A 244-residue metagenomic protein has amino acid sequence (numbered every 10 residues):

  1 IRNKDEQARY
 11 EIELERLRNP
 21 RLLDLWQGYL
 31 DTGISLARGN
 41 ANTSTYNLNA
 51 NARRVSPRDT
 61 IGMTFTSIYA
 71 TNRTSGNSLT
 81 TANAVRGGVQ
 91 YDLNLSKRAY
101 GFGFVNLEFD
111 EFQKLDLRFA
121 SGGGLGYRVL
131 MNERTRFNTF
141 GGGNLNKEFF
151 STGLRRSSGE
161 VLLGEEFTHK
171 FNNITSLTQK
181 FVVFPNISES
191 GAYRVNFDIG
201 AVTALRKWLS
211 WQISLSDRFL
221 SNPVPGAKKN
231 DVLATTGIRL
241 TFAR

Functional and structural regions predicted by a protein language model:
P20-R38, R58-T64: Transmembrane beta-strand segments of Gram-negative outer membrane beta-barrel proteins
W26, P57-M63, K97-G101, N132-F137 (+3 more regions): Repeated loop/turn-to-beta-strand initiation elements of outer-membrane beta-barrel proteins
G28-L30, I61-M63, G101-G103, F119-S121 (+6 more regions): Transmembrane beta-strands of outer-membrane beta-barrel proteins
L30-I34, L48-R54, V89-L93, G123-Y127 (+6 more regions): Residues on the lipid-exposed face of transmembrane beta-strands in outer-membrane beta-barrel proteins
I34-R38, S67-T71, L107-E111, V129 (+5 more regions): Transmembrane beta-strands of outer-membrane beta-barrel pores
N42-Y46, T81-V85, L117-S121, T135 (+3 more regions): Residues that define the transmembrane beta-barrel architecture of outer-membrane proteins
R134-S210: Outer-membrane beta-barrel transmembrane domain signature
N230-R244: Outer-membrane beta-barrel "beta-signal"
